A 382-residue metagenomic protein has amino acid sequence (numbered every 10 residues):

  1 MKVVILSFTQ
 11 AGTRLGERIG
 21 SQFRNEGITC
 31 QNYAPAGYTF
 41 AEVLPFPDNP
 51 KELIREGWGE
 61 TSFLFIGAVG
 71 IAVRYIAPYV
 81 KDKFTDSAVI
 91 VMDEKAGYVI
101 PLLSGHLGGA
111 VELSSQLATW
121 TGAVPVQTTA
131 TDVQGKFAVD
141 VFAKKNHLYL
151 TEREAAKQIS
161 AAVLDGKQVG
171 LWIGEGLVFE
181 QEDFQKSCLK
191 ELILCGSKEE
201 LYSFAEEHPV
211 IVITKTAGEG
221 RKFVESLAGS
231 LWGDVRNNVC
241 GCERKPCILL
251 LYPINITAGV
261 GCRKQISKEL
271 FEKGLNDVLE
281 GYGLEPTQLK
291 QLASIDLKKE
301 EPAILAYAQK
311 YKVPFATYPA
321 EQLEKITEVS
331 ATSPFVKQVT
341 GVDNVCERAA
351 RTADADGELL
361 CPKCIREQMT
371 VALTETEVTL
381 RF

Functional and structural regions predicted by a protein language model:
M1-I5: Extreme N-terminal starter segment of soluble prokaryotic enzymes
T9: A short, highly charged nucleic-acid-interacting micro-segment common to nuclease and nuclease-linked defense proteins
G12-N25, N32, G37-Y38, P45-D48 (+7 more regions): Conserved mixed alpha/beta catalytic, RNA-binding, or beta-rich assembly cores of soluble enzyme, regulatory
N25-I28, A123, V313, G357: Short glycine/serine/threonine/alanine-rich loop segments
L44-W58, S330-V336, V345-C346: Glycine-rich, anion-gripping cofactor-binding loops and their flanking helix/strand elements in enzyme active sites
A118-W120, T151-S160, T340-A353: Short, basic, helix/turn surface patches
K273, D277, T287-A350, D354-C361 (+1 more regions): C-terminal non-catalytic interaction/assembly regions of soluble proteins
T370-F382: Charge-patterned, long linear interaction tracts outside catalytic cores
